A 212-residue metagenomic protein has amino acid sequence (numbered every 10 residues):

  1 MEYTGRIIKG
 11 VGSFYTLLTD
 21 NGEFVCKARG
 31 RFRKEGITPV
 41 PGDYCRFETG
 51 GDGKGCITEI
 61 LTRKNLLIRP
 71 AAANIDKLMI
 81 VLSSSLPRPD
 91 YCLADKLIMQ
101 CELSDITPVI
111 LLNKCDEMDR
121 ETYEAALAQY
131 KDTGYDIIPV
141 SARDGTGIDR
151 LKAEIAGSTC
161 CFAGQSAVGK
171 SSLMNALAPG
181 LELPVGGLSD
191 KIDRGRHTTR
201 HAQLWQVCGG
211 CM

Functional and structural regions predicted by a protein language model:
M1-Y91: N-terminal accessory targeting/assembly segments
G51-G53, S84-P87, K114-M118, R143-T146 (+1 more regions): Conserved nucleotide-binding/hydrolysis micro-motifs of P-loop NTPases
I75-L82, L103-C115, G134-V140: Conserved beta-strand/loop subsegment of P-loop NTPase cores
K77, T107, S158, C208-M212: Loop/turn-to-beta-strand initiation segments
C92-E102, T107: Histidine-anchored nucleotide/phosphate-binding helix
E117-V168: Canonical P-loop GTPase G-domain recognition
S166, S171-S172, A176: Walker A/P-loop
P179-M212: Switch I (effector-binding) loop of TRAFAC-class P-loop GTPase G-domains
